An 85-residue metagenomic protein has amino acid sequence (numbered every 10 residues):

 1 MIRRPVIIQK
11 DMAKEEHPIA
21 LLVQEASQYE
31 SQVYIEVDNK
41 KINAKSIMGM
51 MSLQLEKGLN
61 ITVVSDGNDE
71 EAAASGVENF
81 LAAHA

Functional and structural regions predicted by a protein language model:
I7, S52-A85: C-terminal structural segments of small proteins and small subunits
I7-N43, M48, S52-L53: Compact, glycine-rich, soluble single-domain proteins
